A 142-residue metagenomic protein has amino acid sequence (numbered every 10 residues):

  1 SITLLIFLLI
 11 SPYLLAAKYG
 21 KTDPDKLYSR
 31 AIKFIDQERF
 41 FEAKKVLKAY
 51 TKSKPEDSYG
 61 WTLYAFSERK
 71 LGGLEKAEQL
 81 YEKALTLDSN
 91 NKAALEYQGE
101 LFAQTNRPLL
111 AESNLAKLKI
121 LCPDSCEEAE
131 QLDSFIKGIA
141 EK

Functional and structural regions predicted by a protein language model:
T22-S53: Alpha-helical segment of the N-proximal tetratricopeptide repeat
D25, Y59, A93, E127-Q131: Start-of-helix register in tetratricopeptide repeats
D36-Q37, K70-L71, Q104-T105, L121 (+1 more regions): Register position in tetratricopeptide repeats
T51-K52, E82-T86, I120: Conserved structural position within tetratricopeptide repeats
L63, Y97, Q131-F135: Canonical tetratricopeptide repeat
